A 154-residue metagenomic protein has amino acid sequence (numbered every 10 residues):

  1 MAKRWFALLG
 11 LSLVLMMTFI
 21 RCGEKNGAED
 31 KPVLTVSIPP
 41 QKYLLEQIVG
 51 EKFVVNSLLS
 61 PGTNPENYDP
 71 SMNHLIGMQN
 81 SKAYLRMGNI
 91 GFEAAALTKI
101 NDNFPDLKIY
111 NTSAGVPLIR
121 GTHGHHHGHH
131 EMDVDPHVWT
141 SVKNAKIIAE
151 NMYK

Functional and structural regions predicted by a protein language model:
M1-W5: Positively charged n-region of N-terminal signal peptides that target proteins for export
A7-G10, T18-K154: Extracytoplasmic metal-acquisition and chelation regions
